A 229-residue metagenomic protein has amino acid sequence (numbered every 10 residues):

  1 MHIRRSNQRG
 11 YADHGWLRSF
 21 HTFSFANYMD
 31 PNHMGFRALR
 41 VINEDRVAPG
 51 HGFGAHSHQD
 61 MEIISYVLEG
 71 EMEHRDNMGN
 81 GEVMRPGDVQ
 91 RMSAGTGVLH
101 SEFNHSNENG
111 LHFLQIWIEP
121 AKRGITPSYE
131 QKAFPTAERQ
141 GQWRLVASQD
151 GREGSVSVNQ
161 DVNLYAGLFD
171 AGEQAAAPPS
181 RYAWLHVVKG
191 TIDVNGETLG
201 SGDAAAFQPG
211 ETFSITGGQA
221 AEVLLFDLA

Functional and structural regions predicted by a protein language model:
M1-A229: Jelly-roll (double-stranded beta-helix
